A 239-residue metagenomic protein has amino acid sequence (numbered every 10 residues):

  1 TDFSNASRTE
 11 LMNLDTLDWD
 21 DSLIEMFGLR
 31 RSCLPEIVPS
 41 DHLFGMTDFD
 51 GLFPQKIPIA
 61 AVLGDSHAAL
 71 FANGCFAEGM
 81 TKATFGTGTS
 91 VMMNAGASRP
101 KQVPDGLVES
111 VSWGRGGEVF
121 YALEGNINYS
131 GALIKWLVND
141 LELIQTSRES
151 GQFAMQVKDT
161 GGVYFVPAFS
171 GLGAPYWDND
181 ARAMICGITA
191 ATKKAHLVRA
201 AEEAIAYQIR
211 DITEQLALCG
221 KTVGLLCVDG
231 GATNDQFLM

Functional and structural regions predicted by a protein language model:
T1, N5-M26, T47-M239: Active-site core segments that coordinate phosphate-bearing ligands/cofactors across diverse enzyme families
M26-C33: A structural motif corresponding to the C-terminal end of an alpha-helix and its immediate exit/capping segment
E36-L43: Gly/charged, well-structured mid-domain segments that form the phosphate/adenylate-handling core of ATP-dependent
